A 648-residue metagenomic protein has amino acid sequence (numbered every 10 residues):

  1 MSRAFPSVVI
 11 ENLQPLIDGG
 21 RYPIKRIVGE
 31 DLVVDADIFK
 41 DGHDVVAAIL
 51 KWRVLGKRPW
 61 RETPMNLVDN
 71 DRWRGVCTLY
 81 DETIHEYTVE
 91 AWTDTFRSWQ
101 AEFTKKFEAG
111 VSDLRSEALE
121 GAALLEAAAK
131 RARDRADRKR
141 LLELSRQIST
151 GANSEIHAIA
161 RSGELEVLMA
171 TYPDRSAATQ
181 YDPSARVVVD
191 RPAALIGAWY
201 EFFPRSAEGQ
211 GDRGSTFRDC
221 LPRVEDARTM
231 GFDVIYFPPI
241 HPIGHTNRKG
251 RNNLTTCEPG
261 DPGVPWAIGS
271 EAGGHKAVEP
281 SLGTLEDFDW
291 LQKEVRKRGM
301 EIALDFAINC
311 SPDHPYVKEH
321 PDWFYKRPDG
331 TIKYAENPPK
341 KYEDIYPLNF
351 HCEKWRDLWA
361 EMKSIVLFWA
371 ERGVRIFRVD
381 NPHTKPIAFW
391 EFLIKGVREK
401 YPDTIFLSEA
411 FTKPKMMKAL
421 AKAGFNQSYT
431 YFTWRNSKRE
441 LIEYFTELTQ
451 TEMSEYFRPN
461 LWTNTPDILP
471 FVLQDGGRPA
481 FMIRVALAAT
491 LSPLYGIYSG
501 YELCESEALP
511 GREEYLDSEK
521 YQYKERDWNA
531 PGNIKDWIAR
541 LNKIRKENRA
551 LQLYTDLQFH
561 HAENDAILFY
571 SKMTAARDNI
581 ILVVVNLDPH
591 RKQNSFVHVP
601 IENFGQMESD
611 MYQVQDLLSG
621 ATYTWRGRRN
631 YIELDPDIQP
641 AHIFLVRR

Functional and structural regions predicted by a protein language model:
M1-S206, R213-D233, V295, G424 (+3 more regions): Carbohydrate-interacting/catalytic domains
Y22-P23, E208-R213, V278, P470-L473: A generic structural signal for short coil/turn motifs at secondary-structure boundaries
T93-T95, I235-C257, E505-L509: Short, solvent-exposed beta-strand-terminating loops
T95, S206, H241-G244, C310 (+3 more regions): Feature marks short, surface-exposed loop/turn motifs that line or immediately flank catalytic pockets and channel
W199, Y236, A303-L304, R378 (+3 more regions): Generic enzyme active-site microenvironment
D219-I243, F368, V374: Catalytic domains of carbohydrate-active enzymes, especially glycoside hydrolases
P239-N252, F306-W323: Aromatic-lined carbohydrate-binding surfaces of glycoside hydrolases
P262-K293, K297-M300, C310-S499, L503-N533 (+4 more regions): Alpha-amylase-like alpha-glycosidases and glucanotransferases acting on alpha-linked glucans and related
